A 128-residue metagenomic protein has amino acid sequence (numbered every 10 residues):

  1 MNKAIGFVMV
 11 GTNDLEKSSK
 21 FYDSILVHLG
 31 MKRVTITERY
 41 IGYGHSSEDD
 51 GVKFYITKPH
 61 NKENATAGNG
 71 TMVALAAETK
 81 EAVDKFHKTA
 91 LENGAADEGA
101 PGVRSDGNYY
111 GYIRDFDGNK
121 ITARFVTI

Functional and structural regions predicted by a protein language model:
M1-S19, V73, T127-I128: N-terminal beta-strand motif that seeds the catalytic metal site of vicinal oxygen chelate
K3, H87-I128: Vicinal oxygen chelate
G6, K32, A96: Short acidic/polar active-site loop segments enriched in Thr and Asp
M9, A74-A76, A100-P101, R124: A cross-family glycoside hydrolase active-site/sugar-binding cleft signature
M9-V52: Core segments of cupin and vicinal oxygen chelate
G11-T12, K32-T35, Y40-Y43, T66-G70 (+3 more regions): A structural feature recognizing the 12-helix transmembrane core of secondary solute carriers
K17-K20, S24-V27, E81-E92: Replace "anionic and nucleotidyl ligands
H45-K85: Long, continuous compositionally biased terminal/linker segments
